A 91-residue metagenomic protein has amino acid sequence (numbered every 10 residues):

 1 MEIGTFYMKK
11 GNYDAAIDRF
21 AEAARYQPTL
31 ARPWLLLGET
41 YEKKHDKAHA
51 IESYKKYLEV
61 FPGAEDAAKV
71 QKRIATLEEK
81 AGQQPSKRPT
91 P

Functional and structural regions predicted by a protein language model:
E2, L36, V70-R73: Canonical tetratricopeptide repeat
A24-R25, E59: Conserved structural position within tetratricopeptide repeats
